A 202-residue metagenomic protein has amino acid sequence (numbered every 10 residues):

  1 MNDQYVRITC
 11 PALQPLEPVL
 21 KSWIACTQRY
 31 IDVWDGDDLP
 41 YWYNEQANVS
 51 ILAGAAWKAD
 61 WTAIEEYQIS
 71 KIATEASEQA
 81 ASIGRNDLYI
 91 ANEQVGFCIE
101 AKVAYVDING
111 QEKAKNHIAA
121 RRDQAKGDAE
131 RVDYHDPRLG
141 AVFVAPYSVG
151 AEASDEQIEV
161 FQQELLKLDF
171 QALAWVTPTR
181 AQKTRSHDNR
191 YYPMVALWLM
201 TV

Functional and structural regions predicted by a protein language model:
M1-A59: Interdomain/boundary linker segments immediately adjacent to catalytic/signaling cores
W23, T27, I31, L52-A56 (+3 more regions): Hydrophobic, Leu/Ile/Phe/Ala-enriched alpha-helical segments that form helix-helix packing faces
W34-D38, A73-E75, Y105-K115: Surface-exposed cleft-lining segments at the edges of enzyme active sites
I51-W57, C98, G110-E112: Catalytic lumenal/periplasmic loop and adjoining terminal transmembrane helix of membrane glycan-assembly enzymes
W57-S82, N86-A91: A short acidic/basic microdomain associated with nuclease active sites
D87-N109: Conserved catalytic cores of phosphodiester-cleaving nucleases, focusing on short active-site segments
A101-E159: Catalytic cores of nucleic-acid endonucleases
P137-V202: Glycine-rich, aromatic-bearing surface loops/beta-hairpins
